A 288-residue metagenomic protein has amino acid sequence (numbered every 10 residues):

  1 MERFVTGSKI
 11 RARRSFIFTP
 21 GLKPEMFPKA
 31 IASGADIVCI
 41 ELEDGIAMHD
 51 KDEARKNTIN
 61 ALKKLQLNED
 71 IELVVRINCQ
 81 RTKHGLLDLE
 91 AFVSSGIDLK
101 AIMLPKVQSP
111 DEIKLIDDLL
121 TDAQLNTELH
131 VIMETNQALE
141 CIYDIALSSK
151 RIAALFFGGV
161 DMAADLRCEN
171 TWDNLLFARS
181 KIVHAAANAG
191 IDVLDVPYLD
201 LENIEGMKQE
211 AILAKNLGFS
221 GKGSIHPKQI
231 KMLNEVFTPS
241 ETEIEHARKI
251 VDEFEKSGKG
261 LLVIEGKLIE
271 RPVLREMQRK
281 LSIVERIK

Functional and structural regions predicted by a protein language model:
M1-K288: Expand to "…catalyze enediolate/carbanion chemistry for C-C bond making/breaking, isomerization, decarboxylation
